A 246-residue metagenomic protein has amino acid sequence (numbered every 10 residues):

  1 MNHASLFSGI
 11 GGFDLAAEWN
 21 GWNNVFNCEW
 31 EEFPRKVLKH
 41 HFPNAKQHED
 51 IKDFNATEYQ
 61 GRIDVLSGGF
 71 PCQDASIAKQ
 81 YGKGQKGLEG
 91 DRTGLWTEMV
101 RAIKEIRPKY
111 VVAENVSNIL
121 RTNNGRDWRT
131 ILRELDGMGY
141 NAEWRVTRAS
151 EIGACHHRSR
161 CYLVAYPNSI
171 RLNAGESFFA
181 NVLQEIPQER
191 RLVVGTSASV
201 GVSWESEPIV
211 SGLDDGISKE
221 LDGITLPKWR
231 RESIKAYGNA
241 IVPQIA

Functional and structural regions predicted by a protein language model:
M1-A246: Conserved active-site and SAM-binding loop architecture of S-adenosyl-L-methionine-dependent nucleic-acid
